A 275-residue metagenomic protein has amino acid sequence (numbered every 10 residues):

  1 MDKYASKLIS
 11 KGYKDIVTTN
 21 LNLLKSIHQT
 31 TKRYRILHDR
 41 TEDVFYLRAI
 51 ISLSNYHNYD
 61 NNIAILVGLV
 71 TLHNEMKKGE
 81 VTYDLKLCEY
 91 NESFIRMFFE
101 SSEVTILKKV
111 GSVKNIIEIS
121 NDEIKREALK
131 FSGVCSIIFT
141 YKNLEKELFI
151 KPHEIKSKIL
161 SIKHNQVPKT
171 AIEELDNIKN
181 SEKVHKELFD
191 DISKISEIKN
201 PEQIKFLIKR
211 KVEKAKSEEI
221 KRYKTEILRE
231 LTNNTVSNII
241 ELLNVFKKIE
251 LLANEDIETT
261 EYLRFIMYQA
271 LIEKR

Functional and structural regions predicted by a protein language model:
M1-V67: Feature for intrinsically disordered/low-complexity regulatory segments and propeptides
L66-R275: Intrinsic disorder/low-complexity polar-acidic segments
